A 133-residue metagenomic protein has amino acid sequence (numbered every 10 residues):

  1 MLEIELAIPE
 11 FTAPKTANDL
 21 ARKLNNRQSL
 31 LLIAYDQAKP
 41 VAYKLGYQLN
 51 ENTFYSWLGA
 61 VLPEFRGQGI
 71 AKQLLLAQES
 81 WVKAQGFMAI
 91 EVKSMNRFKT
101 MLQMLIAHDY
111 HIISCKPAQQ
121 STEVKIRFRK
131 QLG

Functional and structural regions predicted by a protein language model:
M1-W57, L62, A118: Acetyl-CoA-dependent GNAT
N52, M88, H111: Short acidic/polar active-site loop segments enriched in Thr and Asp
V61, G67-S80, A107: Conserved acetyl-CoA-binding loop-helix of GNAT-fold acetyltransferases
L74, F98-M101: Conserved short alpha-helix immediately C-terminal to the canonical SAM/SAH-binding motif I of Rossmann-like
V82-S94: Conserved GNAT acetyl-CoA-binding A-motif
E91-M95, I106-R127: Conserved catalytic-core motifs of GNAT/GCN5-like acyltransferases
